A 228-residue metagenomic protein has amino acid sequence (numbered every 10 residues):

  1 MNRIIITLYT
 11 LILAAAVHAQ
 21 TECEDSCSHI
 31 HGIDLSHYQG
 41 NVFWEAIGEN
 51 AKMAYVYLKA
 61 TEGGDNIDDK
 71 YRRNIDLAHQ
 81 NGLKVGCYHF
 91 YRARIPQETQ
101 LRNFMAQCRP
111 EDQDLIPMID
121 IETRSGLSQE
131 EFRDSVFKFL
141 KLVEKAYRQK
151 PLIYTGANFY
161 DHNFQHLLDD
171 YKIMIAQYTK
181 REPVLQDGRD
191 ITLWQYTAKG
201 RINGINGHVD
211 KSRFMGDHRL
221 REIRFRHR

Functional and structural regions predicted by a protein language model:
M1-I4: Positively charged n-region of N-terminal signal peptides that target proteins for export
I6-A15: Bacterial N-terminal signal peptides
A19-E62: Boundary/entry segment of secreted carbohydrate-active catalytic domains
T21-L35, L168-R228: Functionally critical loop-and-helix segments that line ligand-binding/catalytic clefts of soluble enzyme domains
H31-D34, A54-K59, K84-H89, L115-I121 (+3 more regions): Structural recognition of the beta-strand scaffold that forms the well-ordered cores of secreted hydrolase catalytic
I33-F43, K59-K70, F90-T99, S125-E130 (+1 more regions): Acidic-and-aromatic substrate-binding clefts and catalytic sites of carbohydrate-active enzymes
V42-K52, K70-L83, F104-Q113, L185-G188: Acidic (Asp/Glu)-rich catalytic clusters
L115-G188: Catalytic domains of cell-wall/extracellular-matrix polysaccharide-remodeling enzymes, centered on de-N-acetylation
